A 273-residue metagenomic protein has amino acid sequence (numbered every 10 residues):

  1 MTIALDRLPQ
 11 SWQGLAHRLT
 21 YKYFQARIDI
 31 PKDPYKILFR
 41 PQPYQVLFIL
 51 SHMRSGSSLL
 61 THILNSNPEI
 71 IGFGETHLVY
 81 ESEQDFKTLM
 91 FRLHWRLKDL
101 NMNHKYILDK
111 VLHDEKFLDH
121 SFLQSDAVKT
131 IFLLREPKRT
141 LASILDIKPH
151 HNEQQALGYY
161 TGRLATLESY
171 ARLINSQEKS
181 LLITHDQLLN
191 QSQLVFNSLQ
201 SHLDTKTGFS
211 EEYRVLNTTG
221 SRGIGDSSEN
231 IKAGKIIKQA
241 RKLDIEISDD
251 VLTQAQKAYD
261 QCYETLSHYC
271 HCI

Functional and structural regions predicted by a protein language model:
M1-K105: PAPS-dependent sulfotransferase catalytic core
M1-R40, T205-I273: PAPS-dependent sulfotransferases, especially Golgi type II membrane carbohydrate sulfotransferases
V46, S57, L134, Y160-L164 (+5 more regions): A structural signal for well-ordered alpha-helical scaffolds and beta->alpha junctions
Y80-S82, T140, N217: Generic structural signal for helix capping and beta-alpha/helix-loop junctions
L97, I144, A171-I174, L203 (+2 more regions): Hydrophobic, Leu/Ile/Phe/Ala-enriched alpha-helical segments that form helix-helix packing faces
M102, H150, Q154-G158, D249 (+1 more regions): Charge-dense, low-complexity intrinsically disordered segments
I107-L112: Conserved two-lobed SF2 helicase motor
H113-S210, I224-I231: PAPS-dependent sulfotransferase catalytic domain
